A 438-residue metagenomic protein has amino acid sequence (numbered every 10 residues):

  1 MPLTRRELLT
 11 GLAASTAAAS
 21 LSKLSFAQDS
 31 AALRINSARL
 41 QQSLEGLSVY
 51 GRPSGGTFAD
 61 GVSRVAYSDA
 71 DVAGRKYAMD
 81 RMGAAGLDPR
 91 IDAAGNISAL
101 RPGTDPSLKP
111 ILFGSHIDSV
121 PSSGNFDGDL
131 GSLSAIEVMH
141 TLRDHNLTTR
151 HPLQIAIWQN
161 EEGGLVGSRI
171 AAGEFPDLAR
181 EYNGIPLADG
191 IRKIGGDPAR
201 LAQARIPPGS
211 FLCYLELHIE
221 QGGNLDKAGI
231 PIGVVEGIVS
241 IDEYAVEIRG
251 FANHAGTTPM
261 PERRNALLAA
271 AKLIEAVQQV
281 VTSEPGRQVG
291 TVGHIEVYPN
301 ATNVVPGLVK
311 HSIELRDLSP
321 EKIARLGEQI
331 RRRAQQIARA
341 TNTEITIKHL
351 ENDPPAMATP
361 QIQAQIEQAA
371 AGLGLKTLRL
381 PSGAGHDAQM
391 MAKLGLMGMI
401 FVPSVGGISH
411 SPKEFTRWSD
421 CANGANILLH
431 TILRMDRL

Functional and structural regions predicted by a protein language model:
M1-T16: N-terminal secretory signal peptides and thylakoid transit peptides that target proteins across membranes
D29-S68, D353, I408-H410: N-terminal capping segment at the start of a domain
S43-E45, Y50-P53, G114-S115, K376-I427 (+1 more regions): Zn-dependent metallopeptidase/amidohydrolase metal-coordination segment
P53-S54, A70, L187-I238, I274-T282 (+1 more regions): Active-site-adjacent substrate-binding region of metalloamidase/peptidase-like peptide-processing proteins
G55-P102: A non-catalytic alpha/beta surface segment that caps or lines the substrate-entry region of metallo-dependent hydrolase
F113, S122-E162, Y244-I248, H254 (+3 more regions): Alpha-helical metal-binding/catalytic segments enriched in His/Glu/Asp
G163-G164, R169-E321: Midchain, well-structured core segments that form catalytic/ion-binding scaffolds
E236, T258-S283, K322, V402-L438: His/Asp/Glu-rich mid-to-C-terminal helical/loop segments that flank catalytic regions of hydrolases
